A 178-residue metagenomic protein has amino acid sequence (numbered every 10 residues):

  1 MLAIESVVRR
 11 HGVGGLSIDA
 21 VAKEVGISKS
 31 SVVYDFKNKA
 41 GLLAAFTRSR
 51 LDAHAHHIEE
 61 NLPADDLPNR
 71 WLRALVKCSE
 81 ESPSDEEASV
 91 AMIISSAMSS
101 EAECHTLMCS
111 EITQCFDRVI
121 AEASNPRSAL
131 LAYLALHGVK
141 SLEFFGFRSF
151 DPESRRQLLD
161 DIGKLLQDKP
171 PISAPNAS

Functional and structural regions predicted by a protein language model:
L2, A44, R48, D52 (+3 more regions): Generic detection of well-ordered alpha-helical segments
L2, D66-S84, L130, R156 (+2 more regions): Amphipathic alpha-helical segments that line or abut small-molecule/effector binding pockets and mediate allosteric
A3, V7-G41, A45: Helix-turn-helix
A3-R10, H57, A135-L142: Solvent-exposed, amphipathic alpha-helical segments
K37-G41, A45, L62-D66, P83-S84 (+4 more regions): Residues in soluble alpha-helical coiled-coils and helical-bundle/repeat scaffolds
A45, D52-M92: Hydrophobic alpha-helical connector segments
C78-E81, E87-C115: Helix-turn-helix/homeodomain-like alpha-helical modules used for DNA recognition and transcription-factor dimerization
A102-S178: Hydrophobic/aromatic-rich alpha-helical bundle segments in the mid-to-C-terminal region
